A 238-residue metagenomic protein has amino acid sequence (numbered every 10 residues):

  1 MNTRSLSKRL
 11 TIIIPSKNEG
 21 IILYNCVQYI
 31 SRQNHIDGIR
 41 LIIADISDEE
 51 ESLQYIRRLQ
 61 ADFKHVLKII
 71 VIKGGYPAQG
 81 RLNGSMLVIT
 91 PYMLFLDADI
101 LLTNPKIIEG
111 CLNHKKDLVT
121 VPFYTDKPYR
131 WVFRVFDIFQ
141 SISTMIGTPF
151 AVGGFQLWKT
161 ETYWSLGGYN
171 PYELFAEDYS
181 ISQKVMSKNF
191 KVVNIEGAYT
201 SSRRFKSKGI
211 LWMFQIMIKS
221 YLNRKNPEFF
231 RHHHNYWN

Functional and structural regions predicted by a protein language model:
E19-R32: Short, well-formed alpha-helical segments that are part of the catalytic scaffolds of diverse glycosyltransferases
Y29, I43-Y55, I100-L101: A conserved acidic beta->alpha catalytic loop
G38-D48, I70-K73: Short beta-strand/loop segment that forms part of the nucleotide-sugar
V71-V88: Glycine-rich, basic loop-to-helix element that forms the pyrophosphate-binding segment of sugar-nucleotide handling
M93: Short aromatic/hydrophobic "clamp" motif used to bind/position activated sugar donors
P105-W131: Conserved donor NDP-sugar-binding/catalytic core segment of glycosyltransferases
F123-Y129, Q140-W158: A recurrent flexible, glycine/aromatic-enriched loop bordering the glycosyltransferase active site that acts as
L174-I181: Acidic donor-binding loop at a coil-to-helix junction in glycosyltransferase catalytic cores that engages
